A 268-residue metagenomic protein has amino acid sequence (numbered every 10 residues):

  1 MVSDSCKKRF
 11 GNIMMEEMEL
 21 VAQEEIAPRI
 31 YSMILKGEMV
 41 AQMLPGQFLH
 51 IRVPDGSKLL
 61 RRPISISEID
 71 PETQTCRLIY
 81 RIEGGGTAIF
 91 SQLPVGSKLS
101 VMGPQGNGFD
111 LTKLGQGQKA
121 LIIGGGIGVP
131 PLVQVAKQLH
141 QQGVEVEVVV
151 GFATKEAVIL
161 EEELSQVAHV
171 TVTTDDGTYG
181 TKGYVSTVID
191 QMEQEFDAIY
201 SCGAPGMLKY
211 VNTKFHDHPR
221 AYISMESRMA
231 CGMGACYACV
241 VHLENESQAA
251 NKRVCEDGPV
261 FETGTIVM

Functional and structural regions predicted by a protein language model:
S5-S97: Ferredoxin-reductase
A22, E68, V172-T174, I223-M225 (+1 more regions): Structural signal for conserved beta-strand scaffold positions within catalytic alpha/beta enzyme cores
P54-K58, G103-G108, N245: Short, charged beta-turn/beta-strand-edge "cap" motif at the junction between a beta-strand and an adjacent loop
G85-R228: FNR/FR-type flavoprotein reductase catalytic core
V185, N251, F261-M268: A charged, well-structured terminal subsegment
P205-G206, E226-P259: Local cysteine-cluster metal-coordination motifs and their immediate loop/turn environment, predominantly Fe-S cluster
